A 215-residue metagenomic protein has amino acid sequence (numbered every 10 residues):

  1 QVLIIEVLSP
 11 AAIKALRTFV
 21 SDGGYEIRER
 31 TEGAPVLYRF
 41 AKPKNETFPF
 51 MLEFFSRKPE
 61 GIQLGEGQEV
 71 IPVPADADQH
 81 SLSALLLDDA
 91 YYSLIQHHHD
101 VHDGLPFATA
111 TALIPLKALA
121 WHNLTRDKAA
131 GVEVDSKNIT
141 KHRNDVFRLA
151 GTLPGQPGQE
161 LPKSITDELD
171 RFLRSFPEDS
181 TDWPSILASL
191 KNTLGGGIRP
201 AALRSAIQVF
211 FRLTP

Functional and structural regions predicted by a protein language model:
Q1-P215: Compositionally biased terminal segments of proteins
